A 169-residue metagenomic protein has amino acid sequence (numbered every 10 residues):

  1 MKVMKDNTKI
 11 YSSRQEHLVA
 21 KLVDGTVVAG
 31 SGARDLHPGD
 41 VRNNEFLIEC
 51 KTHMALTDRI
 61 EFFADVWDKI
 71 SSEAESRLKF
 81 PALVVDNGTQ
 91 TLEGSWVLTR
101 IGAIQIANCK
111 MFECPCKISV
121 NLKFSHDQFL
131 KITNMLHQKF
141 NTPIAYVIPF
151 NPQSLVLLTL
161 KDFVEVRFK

Functional and structural regions predicted by a protein language model:
M1-Q15, M111, P115-N121, Q128-I132 (+2 more regions): Interdomain/boundary linker segments immediately adjacent to catalytic/signaling cores
K2-E75: Catalytic centers of nucleases
T8, H37, R42, G88-T89 (+2 more regions): Intrinsic disorder/low-complexity detector
H17, F46, T52-Y146: Catalytic cores of nucleic-acid endonucleases
D40, S95-W96, L155-V156: A residue-level structural signature of the nucleotidyltransferase/glycosyltransferase Rossmann-like core
N141-K169: Charged phosphate-binding loop/patch that engages nucleotide di/tri-phosphates or the phosphate backbone of nucleic
